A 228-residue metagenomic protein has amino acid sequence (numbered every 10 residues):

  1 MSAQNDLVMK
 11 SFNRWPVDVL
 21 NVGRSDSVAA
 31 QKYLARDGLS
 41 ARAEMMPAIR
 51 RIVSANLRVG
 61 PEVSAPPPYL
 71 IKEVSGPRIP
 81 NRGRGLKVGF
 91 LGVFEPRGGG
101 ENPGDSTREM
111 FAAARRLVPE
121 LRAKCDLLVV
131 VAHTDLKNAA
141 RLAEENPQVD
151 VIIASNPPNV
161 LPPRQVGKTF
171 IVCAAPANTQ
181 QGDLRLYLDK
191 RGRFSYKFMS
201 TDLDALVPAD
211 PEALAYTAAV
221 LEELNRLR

Functional and structural regions predicted by a protein language model:
M1-R228: Acidic, metal/ion-coordinating pockets
